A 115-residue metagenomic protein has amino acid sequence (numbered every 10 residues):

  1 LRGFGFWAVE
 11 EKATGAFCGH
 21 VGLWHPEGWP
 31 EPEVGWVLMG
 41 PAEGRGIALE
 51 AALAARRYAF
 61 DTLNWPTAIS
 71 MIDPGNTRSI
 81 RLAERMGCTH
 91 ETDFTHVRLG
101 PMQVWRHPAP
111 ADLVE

Functional and structural regions predicted by a protein language model:
F4-E115: Acyl-donor (CoA/ACP) binding surface of acyl/acetyltransferases
